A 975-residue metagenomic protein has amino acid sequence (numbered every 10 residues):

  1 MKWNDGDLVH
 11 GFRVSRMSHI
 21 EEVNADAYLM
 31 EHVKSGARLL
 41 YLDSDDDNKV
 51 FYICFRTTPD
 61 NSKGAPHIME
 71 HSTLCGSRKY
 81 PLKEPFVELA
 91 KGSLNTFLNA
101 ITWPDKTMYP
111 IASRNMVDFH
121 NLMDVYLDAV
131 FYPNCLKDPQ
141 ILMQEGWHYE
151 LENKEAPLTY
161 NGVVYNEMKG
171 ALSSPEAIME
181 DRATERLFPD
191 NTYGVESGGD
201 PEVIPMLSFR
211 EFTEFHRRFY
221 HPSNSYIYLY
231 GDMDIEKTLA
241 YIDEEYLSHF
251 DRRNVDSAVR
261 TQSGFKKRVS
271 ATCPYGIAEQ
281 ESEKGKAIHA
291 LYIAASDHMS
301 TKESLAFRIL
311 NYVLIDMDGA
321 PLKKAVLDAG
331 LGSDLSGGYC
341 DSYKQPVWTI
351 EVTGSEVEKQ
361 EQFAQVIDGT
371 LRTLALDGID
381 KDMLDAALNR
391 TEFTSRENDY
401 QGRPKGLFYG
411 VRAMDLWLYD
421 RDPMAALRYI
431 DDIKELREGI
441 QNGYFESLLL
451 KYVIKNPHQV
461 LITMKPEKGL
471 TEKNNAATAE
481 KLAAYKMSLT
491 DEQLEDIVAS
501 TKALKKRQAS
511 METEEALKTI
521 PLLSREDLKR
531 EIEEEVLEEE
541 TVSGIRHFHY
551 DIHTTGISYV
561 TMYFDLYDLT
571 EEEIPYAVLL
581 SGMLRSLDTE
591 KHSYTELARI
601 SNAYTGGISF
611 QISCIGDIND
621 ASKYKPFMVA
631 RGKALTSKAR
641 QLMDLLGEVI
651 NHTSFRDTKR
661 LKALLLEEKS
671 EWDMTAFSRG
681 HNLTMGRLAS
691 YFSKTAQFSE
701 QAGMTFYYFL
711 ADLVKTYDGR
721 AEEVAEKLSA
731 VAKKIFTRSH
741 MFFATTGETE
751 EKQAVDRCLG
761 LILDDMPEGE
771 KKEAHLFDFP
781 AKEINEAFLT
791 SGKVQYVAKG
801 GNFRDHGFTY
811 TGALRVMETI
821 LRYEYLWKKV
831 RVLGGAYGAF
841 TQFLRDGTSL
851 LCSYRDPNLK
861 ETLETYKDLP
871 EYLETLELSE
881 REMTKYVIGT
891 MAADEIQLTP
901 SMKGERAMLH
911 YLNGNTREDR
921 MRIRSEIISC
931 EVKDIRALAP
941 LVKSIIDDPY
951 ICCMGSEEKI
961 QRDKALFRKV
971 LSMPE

Functional and structural regions predicted by a protein language model:
M1-V50: Non-catalytic terminal extensions that flank enzyme cores
D43-D45, Y52-C54, Y165, K169-S173 (+10 more regions): His/Glu-based metal-binding/catalytic segments typifying zinc-dependent metallopeptidases
N48-T58, E84-Y132, P139-E150, A177-E202 (+11 more regions): M16 family metallopeptidases and their MPP-like homologs
A65, M69-T73, L580: Active-site His/Glu-centered metal-binding helix of metallohydrolases
F97, T213-R217, G276-E279, S336-C340 (+10 more regions): Generic recognition of flexible, low-complexity loop/linker segments
N161, R210-E245, V724-L759, D947: Non-catalytic, conformational "gating/processing" segments within enzyme and secreted inhibitor domains
E214, Y226, I235-N254, D377 (+2 more regions): Extended, regular secondary-structure scaffolds
S929-E975: In a subset of proteins, long, contiguous C-terminal domains/tails are tracked
